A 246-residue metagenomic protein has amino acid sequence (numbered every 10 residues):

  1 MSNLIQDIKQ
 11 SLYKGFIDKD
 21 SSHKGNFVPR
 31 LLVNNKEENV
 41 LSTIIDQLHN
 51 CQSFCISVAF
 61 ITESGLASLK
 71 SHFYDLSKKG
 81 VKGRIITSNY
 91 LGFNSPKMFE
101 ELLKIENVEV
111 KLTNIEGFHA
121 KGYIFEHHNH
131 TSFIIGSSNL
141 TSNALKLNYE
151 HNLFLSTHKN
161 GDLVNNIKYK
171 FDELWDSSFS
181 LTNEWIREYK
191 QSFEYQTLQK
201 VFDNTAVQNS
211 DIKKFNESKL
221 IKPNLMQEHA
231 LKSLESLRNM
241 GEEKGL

Functional and structural regions predicted by a protein language model:
M1-R238, E242: PLD/PLD-like phosphodiesterase catalytic module centered on the HKD motif
G245-L246: Short hydrophobic/aromatic beta-strand immediately N-terminal to the Walker A/P-loop
